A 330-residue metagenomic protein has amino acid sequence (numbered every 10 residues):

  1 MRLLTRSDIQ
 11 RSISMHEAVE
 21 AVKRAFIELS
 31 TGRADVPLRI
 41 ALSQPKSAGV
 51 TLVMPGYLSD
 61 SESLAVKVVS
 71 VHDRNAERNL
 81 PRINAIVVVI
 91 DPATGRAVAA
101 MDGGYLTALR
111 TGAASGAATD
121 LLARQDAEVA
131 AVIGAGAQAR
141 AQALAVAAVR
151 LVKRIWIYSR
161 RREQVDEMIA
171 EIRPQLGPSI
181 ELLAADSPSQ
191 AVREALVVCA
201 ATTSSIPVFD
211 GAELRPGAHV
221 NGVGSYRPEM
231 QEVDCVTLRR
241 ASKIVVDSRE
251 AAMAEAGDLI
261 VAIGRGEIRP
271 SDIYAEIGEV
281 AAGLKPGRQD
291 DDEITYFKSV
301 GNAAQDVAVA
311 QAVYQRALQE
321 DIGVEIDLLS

Functional and structural regions predicted by a protein language model:
M1-A108, G116, D126, A275 (+2 more regions): N-terminal ligand-binding/catalytic initiation module
D8-I9, E229-S330: Adenosine-phosphate binding glycine-rich loop
R110-A131, A137-V149: Short internal alpha-helix immediately C-terminal to a glycine-rich phosphate-binding loop in Rossmann-like
V129, K153-R154, E181: Residues at the starts of beta-strands that form the adenosine-phosphate
G136, Y158-R161, Y226: Residues in the short beta-alpha loop(s) of Rossmann-like NAD(P)-binding domains
A148-L176: NAD(P)-binding Rossmann-fold cofactor-contacting core
P178-E267: Rossmann-like adenosine-cofactor binding region
